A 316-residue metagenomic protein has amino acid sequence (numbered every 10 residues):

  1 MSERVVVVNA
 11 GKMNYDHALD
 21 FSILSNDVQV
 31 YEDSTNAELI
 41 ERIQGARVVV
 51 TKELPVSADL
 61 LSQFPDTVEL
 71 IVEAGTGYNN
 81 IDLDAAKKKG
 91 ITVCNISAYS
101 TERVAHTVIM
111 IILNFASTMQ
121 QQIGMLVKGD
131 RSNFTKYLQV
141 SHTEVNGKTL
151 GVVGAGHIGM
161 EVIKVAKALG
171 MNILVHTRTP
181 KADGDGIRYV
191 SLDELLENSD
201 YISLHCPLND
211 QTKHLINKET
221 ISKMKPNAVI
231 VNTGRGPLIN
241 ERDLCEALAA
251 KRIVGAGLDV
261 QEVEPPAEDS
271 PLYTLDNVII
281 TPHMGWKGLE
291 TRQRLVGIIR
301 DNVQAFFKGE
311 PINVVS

Functional and structural regions predicted by a protein language model:
M1-V48, L174, F307: N-terminal glycine-/charge-rich "phosphate-binding" loop or analogous flexible N-terminal tail
I23, L138-P226: Rossmann-like dinucleotide/phosphate-binding beta-alpha-beta segment
E32, A74-G75, I91-E102, T177 (+1 more regions): Short beta->alpha connector loops at strand-helix junctions that form conserved, small/polar/Pro-enriched
L54, T76, D200, C206-L208 (+2 more regions): Short glycine-/small-residue-rich Rossmann-like dinucleotide-binding loops
P55-V68, Q211-I230: Rossmann-fold NAD(P) dinucleotide-binding segment
K89, V93, N172, K218 (+1 more regions): Rossmann-like dinucleotide-binding domain for NAD(H)/NADP(H)
S97-T149, V315: Phosphate-binding beta-alpha-beta segment of Rossmann-like dinucleotide-binding domains, i.e., the NAD(P)
